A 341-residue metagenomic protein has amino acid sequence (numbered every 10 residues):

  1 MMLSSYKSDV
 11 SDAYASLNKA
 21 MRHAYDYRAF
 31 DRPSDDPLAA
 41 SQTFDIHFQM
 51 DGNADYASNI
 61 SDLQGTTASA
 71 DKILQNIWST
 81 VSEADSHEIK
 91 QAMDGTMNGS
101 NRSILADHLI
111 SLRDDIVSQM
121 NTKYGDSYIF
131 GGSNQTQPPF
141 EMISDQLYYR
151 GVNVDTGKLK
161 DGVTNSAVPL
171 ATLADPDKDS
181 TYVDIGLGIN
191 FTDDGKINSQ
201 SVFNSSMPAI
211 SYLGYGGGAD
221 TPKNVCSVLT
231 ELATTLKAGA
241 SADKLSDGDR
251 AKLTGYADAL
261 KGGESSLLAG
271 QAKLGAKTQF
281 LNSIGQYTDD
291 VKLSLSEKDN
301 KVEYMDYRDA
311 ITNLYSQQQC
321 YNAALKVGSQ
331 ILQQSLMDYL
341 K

Functional and structural regions predicted by a protein language model:
M1-T136, K237-K341: Amphipathic alpha-helical polymerization modules
V10, L17, M21-A24, R28 (+4 more regions): Polar, low-complexity export/assembly segments characteristic of proteins that are secreted or assemble on the cell
